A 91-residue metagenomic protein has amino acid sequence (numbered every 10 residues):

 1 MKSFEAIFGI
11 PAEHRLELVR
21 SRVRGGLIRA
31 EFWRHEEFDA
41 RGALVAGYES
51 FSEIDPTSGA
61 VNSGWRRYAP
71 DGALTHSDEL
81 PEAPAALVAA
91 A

Functional and structural regions predicted by a protein language model:
M1-A91: Eukaryotic scaffold repeat domains enriched in small/polar residues
